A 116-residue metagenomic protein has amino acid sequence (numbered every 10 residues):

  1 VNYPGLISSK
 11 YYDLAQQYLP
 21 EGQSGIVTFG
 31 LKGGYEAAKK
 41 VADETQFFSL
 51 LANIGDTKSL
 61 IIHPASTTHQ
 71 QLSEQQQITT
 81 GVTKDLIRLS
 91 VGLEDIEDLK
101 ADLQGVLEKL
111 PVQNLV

Functional and structural regions predicted by a protein language model:
V1-Q46, A52, L72-I78, L115: Conserved small-domain helix->loop->beta segment predominantly found in fold-type I
N2, A42-T45, T57, L93 (+1 more regions): Functionally constrained cores in energy, signaling, and assembly domains
G22-I26, D56, K84-L86: Active-site lining segments that contact anionic ligands and/or coordinate catalytic metals
K32-Y35, L51, L93, E97-K100: Electropositive phosphate-/nucleotide-binding environments in soluble metabolic enzymes
D43-A65: Surface-exposed, low-hydrophobicity interaction/linker segments
S59-V116: PLP-dependent enzyme catalytic core of the Aspartate aminotransferase-like
